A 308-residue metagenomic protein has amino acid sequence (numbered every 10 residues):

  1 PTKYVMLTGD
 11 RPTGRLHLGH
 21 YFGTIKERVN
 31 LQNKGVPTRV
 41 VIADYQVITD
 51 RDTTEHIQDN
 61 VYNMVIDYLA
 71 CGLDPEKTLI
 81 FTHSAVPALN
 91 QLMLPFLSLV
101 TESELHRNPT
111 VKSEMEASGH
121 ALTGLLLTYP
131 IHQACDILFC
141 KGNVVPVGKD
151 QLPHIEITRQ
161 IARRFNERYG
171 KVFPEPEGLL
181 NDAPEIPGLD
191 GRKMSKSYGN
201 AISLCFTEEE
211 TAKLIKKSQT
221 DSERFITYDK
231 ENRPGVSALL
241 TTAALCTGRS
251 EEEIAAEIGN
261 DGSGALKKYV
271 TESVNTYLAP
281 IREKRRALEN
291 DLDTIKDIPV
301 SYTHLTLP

Functional and structural regions predicted by a protein language model:
T2-C135, T276-L278: N-terminal Rossmann-like or analogous alpha/beta NTP/dinucleotide-binding catalytic cores that position adenine
H17, I258-G259, A279-S301: Short His/Asp/Glu-rich catalytic/ion-coordination signatures at enzyme active sites or charged loops
H20, H154, L239, I295-Y302: Generic hydrophobic secondary-structure packing signal
I42-I48, I137-N143, E283-E289: A short small-residue
I57, V61, S263, I295-P299: Hydrophobic packing residues in well-ordered alpha-helices of helical domains and bundles
L73-K77, R168-F173, R282-A287: Surface-exposed helix-capping loop/turn segments at secondary-structure junctions
K112-N275: Active-site cores that bind ATP or allylic diphosphates and position pyrophosphate for catalysis
T303-P308: Conserved small/polar residues in nucleotide/adenosyl-binding loops
